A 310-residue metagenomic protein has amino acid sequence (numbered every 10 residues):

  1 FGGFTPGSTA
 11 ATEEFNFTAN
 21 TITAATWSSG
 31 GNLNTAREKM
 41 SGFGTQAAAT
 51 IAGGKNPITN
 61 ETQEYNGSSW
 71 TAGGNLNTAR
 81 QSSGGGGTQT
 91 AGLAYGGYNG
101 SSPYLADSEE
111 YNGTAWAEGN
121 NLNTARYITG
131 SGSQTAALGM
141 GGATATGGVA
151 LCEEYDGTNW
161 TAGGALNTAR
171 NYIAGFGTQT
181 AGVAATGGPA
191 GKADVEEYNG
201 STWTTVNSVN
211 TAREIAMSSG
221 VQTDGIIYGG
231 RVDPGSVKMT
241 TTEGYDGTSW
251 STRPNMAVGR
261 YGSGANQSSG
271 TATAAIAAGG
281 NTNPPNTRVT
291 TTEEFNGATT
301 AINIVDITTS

Functional and structural regions predicted by a protein language model:
F1-S310: Polar, enzyme-active/binding microenvironments
